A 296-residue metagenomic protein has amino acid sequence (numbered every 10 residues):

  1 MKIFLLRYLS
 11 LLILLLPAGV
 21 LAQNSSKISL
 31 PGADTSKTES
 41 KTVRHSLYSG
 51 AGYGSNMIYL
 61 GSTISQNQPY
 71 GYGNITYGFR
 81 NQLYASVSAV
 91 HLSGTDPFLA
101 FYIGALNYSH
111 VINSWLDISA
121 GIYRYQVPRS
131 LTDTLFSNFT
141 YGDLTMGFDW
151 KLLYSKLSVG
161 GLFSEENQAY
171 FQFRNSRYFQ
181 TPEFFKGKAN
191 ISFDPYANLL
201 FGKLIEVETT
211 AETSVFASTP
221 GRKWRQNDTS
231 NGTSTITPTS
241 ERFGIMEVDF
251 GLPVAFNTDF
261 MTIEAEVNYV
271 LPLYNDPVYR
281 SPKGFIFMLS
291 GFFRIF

Functional and structural regions predicted by a protein language model:
M1-V43, P277-R280, R294-F296: Cleavable N-terminal export/targeting peptides
S36-H45, I112-D117, Q180-F193, N257-M261 (+1 more regions): Short loop/turn motifs that connect adjacent beta-strands in outer-membrane beta-barrel proteins
S40-S55, N81, P195: Transmembrane beta-strand segments of Gram-negative outer membrane beta-barrel proteins
G52-N56, S88-L92, S109, G121-V127 (+4 more regions): Outer-membrane beta-barrel pore domains and translocons
N56-G71, V87-G94, T239-E241, P277: Surface-exposed strand-loop-strand hairpins of Gram-negative outer-membrane beta-barrel proteins
M57, S62, S119-R174, Y178 (+1 more regions): Outer-membrane beta-barrel translocator/channel fold
N81-S86, S114-I118, W150-L157, P182-F185 (+1 more regions): Repeated loop/turn-to-beta-strand initiation elements of outer-membrane beta-barrel proteins
N175, S281-F296: Outer-membrane beta-barrel "beta-signal"
